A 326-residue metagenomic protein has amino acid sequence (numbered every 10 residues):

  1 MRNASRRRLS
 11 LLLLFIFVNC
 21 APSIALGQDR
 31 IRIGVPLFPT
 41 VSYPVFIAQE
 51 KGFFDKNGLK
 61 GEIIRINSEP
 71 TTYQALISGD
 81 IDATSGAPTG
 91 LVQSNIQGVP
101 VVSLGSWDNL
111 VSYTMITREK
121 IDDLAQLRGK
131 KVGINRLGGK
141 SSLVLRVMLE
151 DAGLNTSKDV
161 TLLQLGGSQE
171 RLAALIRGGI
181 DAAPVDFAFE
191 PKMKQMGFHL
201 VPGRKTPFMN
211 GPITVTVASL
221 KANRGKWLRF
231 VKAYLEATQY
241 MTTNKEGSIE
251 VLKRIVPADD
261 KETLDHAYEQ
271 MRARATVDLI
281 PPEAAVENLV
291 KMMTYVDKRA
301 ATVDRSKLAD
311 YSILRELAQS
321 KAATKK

Functional and structural regions predicted by a protein language model:
M1-R6: N-terminal secretory signal peptides that target proteins for export/translocation
S10-P22: Bacterial N-terminal signal peptides
G27-L165, R171-R177, D181-F187, H199-P207: Short, glycine-/small- and polar/acidic-enriched structural segments that line small-molecule recognition paths
F46, V92, R146, P191 (+3 more regions): Predominant activation on well-ordered alpha-helical scaffold segments within soluble catalytic domains
E62, T161-L163, F208, H266-R272 (+1 more regions): Short linear loop/turn motifs
T89-G90, L162, Q169-P257: Pocket-lining segment of extracytoplasmic ligand-binding domains
N223-A301: Secondary-structure end/capping motifs
V290, T294-K326: Conserved C-terminal helix/tail region of periplasmic/extracytoplasmic solute-binding proteins
